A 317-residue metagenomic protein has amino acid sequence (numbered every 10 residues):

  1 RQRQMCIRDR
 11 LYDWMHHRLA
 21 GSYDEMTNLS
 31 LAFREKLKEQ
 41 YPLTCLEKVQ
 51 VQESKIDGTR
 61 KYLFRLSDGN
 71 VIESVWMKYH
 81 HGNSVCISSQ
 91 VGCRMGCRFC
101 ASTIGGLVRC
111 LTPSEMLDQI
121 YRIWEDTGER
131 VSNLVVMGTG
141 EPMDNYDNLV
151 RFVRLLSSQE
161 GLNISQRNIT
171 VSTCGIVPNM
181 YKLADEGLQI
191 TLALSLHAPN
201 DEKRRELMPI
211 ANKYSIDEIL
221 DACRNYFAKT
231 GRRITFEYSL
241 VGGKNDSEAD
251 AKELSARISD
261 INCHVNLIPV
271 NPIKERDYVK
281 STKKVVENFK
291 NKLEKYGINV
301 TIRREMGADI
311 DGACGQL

Functional and structural regions predicted by a protein language model:
Q2-I7: Short, small-residue-biased leader/transition segments that mark boundaries at the very start of proteins
R8-H16: Short, well-structured alpha-helical segments
H17-E25: Compact, charge-rich alpha-helical regulatory domains located at protein termini
F33-S89, Q119-R130: N-terminal [4Fe-4S]-dependent radical SAM core
K78-E115: Canonical Radical SAM [4Fe-4S] cluster-binding loop centered on the CxxxCxxC motif and its immediate flanking residues
T103-N133: Conserved alpha-helical substructure of the radical SAM core
W124-N133, G138-Y296: Conserved AdoMet/S-adenosylmethionine-binding subsite of the radical SAM
